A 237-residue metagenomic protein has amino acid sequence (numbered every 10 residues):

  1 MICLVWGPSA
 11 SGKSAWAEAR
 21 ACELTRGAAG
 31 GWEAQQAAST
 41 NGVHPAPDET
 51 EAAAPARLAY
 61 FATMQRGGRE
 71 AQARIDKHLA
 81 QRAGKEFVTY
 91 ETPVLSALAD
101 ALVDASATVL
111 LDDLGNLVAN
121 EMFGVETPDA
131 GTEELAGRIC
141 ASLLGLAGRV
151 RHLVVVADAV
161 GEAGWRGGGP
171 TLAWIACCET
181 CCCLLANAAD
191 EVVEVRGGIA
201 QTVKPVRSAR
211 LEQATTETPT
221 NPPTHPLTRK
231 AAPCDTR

Functional and structural regions predicted by a protein language model:
M1-V5, L58, A107-D113, L153-V155: Generic beta-sheet signal
I2-K13, A19, E23, G27-G31 (+3 more regions): Charged, low-complexity C-terminal accessory regions
I2-L102: Conserved P-loop
A17, H78, L110, D158 (+1 more regions): Residue-level signal for inorganic ion chemistry
A54, D104-A105, D112, G148-V150: Short loop/turn elements that form and flank the Walker-type P-loop nucleotide-binding site in RecA-like NTPase cores
G84-K85, A105, R149, A188: Structured helix-beta-strand junction loops
K85-E133: Helix-adjacent hinge/juxtasegments
A119-E212, E217, K230, C234: Replace "adjacent to P-loop NTPase cores in ATP/GTP-dependent enzymes" with "adjacent to NTP-binding cores
